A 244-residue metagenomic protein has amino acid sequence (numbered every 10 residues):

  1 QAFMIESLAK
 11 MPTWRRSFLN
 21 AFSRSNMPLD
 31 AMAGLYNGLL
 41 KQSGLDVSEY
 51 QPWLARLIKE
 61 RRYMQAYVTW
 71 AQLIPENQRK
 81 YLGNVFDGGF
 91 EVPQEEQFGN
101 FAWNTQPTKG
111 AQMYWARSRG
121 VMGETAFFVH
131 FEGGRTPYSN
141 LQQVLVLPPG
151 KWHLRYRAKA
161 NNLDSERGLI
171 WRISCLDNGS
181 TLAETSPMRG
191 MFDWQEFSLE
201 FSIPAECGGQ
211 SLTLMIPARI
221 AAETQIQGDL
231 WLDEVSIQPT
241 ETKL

Functional and structural regions predicted by a protein language model:
A2-L244: Extracellular and organelle-lumenal recognition/adhesion modules and their flexible linkers in secreted
